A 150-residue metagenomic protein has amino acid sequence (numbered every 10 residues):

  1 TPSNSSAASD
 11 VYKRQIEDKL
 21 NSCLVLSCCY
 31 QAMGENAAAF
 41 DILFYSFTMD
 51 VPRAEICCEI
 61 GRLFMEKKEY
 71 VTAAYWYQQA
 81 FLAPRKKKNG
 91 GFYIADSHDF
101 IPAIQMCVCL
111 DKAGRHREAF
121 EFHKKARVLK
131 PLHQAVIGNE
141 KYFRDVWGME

Functional and structural regions predicted by a protein language model:
T1-Q15: Single conserved hydrophobic/aromatic residue that forms the stacking wall/gate of nucleotide- or nucleobase-binding
D18-N21, E55, D96, I101 (+1 more regions): Start-of-helix register in tetratricopeptide repeats
V25, E59, Q105, G138-Y142: "A position-specific structural signal for the A-helix of alpha-solenoid helical repeats
